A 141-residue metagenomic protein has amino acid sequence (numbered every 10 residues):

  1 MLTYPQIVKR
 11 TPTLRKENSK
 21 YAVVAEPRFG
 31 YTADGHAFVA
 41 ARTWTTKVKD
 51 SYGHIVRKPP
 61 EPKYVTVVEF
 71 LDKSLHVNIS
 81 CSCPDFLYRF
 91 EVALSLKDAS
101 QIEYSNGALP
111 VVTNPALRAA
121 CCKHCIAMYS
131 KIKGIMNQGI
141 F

Functional and structural regions predicted by a protein language model:
M1-F141: Long, low-complexity, compositionally biased intrinsically disordered regions
